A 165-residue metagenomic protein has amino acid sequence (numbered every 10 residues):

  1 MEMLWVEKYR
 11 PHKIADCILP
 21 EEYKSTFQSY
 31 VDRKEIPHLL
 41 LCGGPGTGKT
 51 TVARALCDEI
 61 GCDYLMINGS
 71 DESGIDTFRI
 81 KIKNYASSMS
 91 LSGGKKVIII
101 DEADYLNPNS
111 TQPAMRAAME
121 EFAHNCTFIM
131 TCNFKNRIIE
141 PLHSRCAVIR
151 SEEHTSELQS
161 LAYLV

Functional and structural regions predicted by a protein language model:
M1-E152: P-loop/Walker A NTP-binding region and its immediately flanking N-terminal helices in P-loop NTPase folds
E153-V165: Single conserved hydrophobic/aromatic residue that forms the stacking wall/gate of nucleotide- or nucleobase-binding
